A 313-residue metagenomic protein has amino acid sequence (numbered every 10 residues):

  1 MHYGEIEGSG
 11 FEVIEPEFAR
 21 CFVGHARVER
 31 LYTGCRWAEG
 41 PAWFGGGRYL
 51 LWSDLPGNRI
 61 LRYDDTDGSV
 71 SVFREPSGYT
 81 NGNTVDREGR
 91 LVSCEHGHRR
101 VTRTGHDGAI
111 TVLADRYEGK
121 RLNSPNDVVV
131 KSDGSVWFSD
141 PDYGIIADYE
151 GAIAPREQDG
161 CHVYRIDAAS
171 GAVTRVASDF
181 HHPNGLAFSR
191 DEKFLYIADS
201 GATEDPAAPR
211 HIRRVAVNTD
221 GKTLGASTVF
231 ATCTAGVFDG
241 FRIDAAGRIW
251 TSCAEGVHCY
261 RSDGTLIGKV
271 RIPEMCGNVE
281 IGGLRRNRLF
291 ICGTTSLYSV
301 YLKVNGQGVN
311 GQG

Functional and structural regions predicted by a protein language model:
M1-G313: Sequence-structural signature of mature extracellular/luminal beta-sheet repeat domains, prominently beta-propellers
